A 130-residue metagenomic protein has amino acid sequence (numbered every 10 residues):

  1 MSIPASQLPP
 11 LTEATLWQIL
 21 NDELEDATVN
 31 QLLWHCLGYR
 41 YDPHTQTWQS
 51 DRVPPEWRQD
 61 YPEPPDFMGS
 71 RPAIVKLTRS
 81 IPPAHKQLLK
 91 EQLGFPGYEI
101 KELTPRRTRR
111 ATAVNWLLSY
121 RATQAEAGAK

Functional and structural regions predicted by a protein language model:
S2-W57: Calponin-homology-like cytoskeleton-binding modules and closely related N-terminal microtubule-contacting segments
R58-K130: Low-complexity intrinsically disordered segments
